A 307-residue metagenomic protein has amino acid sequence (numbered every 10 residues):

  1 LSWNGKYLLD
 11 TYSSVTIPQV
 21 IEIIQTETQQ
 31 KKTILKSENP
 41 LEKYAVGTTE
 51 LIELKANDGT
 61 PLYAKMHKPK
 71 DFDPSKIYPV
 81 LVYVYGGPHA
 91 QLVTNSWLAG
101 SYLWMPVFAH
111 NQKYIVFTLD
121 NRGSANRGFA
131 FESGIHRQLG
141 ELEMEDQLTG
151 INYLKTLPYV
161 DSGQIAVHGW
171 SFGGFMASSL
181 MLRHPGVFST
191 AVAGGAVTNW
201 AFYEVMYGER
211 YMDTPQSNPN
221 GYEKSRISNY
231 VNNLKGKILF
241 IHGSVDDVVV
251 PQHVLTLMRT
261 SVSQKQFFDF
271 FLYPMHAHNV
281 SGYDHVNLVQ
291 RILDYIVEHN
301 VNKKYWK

Functional and structural regions predicted by a protein language model:
L1-K307: Serine-hydrolase catalytic core recognition
